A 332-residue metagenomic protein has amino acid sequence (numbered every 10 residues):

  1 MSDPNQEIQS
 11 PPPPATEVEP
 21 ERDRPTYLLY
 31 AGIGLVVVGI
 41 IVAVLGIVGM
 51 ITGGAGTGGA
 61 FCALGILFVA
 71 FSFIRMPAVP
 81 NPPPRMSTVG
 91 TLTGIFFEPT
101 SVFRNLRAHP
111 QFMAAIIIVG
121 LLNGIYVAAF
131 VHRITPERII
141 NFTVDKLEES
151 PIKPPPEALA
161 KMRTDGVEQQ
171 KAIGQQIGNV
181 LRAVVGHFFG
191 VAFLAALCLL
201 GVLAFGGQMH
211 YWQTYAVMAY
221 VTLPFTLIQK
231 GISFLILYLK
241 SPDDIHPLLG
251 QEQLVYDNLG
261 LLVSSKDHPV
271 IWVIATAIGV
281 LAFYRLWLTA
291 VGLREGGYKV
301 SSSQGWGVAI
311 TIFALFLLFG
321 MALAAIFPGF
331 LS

Functional and structural regions predicted by a protein language model:
A15-P82: Transmembrane alpha-helices
M50, R75-R133, Y220, T226-L227: Internal alpha-helical transmembrane segments
P77-M86, A192-Q213: Hydrophobic transmembrane alpha-helix segments characteristic of membrane transport and insertion machinery
R85-L106, T143-K146, V180-V184, G201 (+5 more regions): Hydrophobic alpha-helical segments of integral membrane proteins, encompassing both true transmembrane helices
A115-I118, G186-L197, A277-W287: Hydrophobic alpha-helical transmembrane segments
H132-G174, N258: Membrane-interface interhelical loops and short interface/amphipathic helices in multi-pass inner-membrane
T164-F189, I271-L281: Individual transmembrane alpha-helix segments
W212-S332: Hydrophobic alpha-helical transmembrane segments and adjacent short intramembrane/lumenal linkers of inner/organellar
